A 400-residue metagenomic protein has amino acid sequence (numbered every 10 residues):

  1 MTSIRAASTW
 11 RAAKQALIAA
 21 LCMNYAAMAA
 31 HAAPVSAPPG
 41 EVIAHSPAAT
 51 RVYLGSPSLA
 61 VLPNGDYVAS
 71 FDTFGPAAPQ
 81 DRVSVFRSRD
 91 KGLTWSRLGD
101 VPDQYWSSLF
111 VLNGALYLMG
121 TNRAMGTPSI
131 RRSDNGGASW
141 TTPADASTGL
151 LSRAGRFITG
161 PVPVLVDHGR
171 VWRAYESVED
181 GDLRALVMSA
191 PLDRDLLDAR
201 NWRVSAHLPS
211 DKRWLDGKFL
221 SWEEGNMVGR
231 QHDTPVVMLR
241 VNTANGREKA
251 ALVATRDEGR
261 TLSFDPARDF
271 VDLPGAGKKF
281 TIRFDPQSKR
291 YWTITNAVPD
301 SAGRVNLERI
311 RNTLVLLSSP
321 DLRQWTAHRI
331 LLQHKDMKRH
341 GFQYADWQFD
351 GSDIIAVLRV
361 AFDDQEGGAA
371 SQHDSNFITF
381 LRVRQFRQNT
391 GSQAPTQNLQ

Functional and structural regions predicted by a protein language model:
T2-L17: Bacterial N-terminal signal peptides that target proteins for export
K14-A27: Bacterial N-terminal signal peptides
A33-S56, A60-W106, F110-G160, L165-E224 (+4 more regions): Beta-rich carbohydrate-recognition and catalytic domains
K278-K279: Alpha-helical scaffolding within the catalytic cores of extracellular/periplasmic polymer-degrading hydrolases
